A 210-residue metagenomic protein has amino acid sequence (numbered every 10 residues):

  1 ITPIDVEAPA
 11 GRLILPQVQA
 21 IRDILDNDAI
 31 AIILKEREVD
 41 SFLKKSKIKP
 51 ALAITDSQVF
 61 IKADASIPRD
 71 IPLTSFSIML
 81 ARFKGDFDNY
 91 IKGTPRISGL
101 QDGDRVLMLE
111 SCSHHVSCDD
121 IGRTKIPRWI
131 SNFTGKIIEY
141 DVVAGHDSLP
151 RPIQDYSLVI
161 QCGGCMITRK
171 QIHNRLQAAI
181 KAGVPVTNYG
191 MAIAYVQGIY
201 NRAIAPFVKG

Functional and structural regions predicted by a protein language model:
I1-G122, W129-S131, V143-L158, M166-A182 (+1 more regions): C-terminal-of-GTPase-core extension/linker across diverse P-loop GTPases
K136-D141: Nucleic-acid endo/exonuclease domains
G163: The conserved beta1-alpha1 loop
